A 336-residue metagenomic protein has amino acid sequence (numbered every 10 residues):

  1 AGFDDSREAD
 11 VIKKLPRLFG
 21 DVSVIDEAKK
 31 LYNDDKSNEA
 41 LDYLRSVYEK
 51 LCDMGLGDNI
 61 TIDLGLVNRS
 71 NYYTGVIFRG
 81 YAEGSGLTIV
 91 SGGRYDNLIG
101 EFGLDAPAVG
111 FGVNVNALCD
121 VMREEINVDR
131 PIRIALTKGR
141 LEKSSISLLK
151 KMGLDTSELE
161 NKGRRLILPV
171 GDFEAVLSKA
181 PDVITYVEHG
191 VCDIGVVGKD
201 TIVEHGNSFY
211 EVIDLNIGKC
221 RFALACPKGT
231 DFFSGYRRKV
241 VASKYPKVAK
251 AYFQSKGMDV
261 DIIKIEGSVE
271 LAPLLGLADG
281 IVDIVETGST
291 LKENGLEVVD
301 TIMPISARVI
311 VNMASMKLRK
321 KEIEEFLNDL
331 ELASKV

Functional and structural regions predicted by a protein language model:
G2-V128: Positively charged, Gly/Ser-enriched RNA/tRNA-binding surfaces
D129-V336: Domain-level signature for soluble enzymes in the chorismate/prephenate branch of the shikimate pathway
